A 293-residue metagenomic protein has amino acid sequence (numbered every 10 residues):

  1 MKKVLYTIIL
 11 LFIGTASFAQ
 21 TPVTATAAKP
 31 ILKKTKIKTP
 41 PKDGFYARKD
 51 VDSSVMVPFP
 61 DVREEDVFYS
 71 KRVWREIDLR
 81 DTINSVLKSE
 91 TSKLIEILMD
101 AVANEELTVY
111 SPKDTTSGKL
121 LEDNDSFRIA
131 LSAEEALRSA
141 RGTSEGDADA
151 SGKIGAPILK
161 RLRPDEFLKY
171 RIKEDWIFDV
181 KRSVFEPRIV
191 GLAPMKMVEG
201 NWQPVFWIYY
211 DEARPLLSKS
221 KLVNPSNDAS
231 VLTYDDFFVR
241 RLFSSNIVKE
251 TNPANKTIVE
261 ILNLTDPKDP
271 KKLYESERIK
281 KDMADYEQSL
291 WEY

Functional and structural regions predicted by a protein language model:
M1-K29: Bacterial Sec-dependent N-terminal signal peptides
S17, Y170, V190, F206: A broad, low-specificity signal marking well-ordered, structured residues that form hydrophobic/aromatic
T21-V180, Y210-Y293: A domain-level signal for the mature, folded cores of soluble proteins
V184, I189-W202: Extended serine/threonine-enriched, polar tracts that run as long, contiguous segments within proteins
E199-R214: Short linear, low-complexity motifs centered on an aromatic residue
